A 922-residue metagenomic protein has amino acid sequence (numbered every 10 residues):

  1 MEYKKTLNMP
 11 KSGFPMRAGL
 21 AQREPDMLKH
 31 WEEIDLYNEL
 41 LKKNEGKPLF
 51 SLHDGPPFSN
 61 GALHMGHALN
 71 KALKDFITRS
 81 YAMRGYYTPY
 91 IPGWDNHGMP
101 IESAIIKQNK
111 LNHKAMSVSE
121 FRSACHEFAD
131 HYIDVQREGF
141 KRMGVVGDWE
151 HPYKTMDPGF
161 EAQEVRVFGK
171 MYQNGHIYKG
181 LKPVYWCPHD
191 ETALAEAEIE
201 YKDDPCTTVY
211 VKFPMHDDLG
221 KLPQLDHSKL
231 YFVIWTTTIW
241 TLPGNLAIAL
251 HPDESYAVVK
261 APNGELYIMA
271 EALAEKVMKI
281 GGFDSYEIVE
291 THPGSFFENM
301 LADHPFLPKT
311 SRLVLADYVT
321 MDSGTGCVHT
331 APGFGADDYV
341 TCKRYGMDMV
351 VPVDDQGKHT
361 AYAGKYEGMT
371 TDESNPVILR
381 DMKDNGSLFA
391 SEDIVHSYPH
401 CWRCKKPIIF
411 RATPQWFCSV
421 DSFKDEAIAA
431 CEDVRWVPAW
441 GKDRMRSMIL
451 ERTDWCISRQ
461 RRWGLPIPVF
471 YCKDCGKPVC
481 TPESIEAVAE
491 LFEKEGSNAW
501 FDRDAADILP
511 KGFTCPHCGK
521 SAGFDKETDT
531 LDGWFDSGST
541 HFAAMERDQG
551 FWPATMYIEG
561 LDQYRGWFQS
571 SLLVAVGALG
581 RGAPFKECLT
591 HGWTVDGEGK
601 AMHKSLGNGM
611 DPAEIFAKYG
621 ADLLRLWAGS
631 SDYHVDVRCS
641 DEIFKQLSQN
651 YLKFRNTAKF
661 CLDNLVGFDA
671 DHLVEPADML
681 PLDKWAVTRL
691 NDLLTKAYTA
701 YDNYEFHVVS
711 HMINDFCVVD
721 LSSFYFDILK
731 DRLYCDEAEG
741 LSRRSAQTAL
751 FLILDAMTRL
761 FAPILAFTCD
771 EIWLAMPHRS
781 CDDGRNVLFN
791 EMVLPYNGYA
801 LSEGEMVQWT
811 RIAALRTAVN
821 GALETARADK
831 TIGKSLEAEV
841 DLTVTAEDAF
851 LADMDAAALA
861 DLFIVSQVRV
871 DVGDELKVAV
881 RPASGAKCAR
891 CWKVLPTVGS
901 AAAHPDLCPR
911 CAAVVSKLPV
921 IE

Functional and structural regions predicted by a protein language model:
E2-L20, D26, H30-I34, I106-P243 (+15 more regions): Residue patterns forming the tRNA-binding/recognition surfaces of aminoacyl-tRNA synthetases and related DALR
K42-S103, E164, I234-W240, V314-Y345 (+3 more regions): N-terminal catalytic cores of NTP/NDP-binding nucleotidyl/phosphoryl-transfer enzymes
N44, P48-G55, M65-L69, L73 (+17 more regions): Secondary-structure capping and boundary motifs in well-ordered enzyme cores
D95, V184, P188, L194-E200 (+8 more regions): Acidic, turn-prone loop/beta-hairpin segments
V184, Y398, I467-V469, G512 (+2 more regions): Residues immediately within or flanking Cys/His clusters that coordinate Zn2+ in small zinc-binding modules
C187, C401, C472, C515-C518 (+2 more regions): Short cysteine-rich clusters marking metal-coordination/redox-active sites
E191, Q460, G476, G519 (+2 more regions): Cys/His-coordinated zinc-binding microdomains
A247, E254-C327, A336: Protease-associated
